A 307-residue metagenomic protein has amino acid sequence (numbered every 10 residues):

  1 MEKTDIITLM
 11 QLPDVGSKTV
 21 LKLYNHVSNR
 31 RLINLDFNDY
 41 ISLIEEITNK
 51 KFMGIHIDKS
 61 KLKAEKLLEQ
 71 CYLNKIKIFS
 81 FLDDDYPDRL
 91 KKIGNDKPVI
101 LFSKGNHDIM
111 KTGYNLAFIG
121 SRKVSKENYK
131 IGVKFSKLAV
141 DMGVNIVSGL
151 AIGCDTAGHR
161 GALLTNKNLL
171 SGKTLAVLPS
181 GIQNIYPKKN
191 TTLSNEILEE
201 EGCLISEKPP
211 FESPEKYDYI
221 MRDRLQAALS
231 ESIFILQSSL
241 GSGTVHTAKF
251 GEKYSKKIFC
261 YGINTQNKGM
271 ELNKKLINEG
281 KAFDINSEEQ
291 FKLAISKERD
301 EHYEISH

Functional and structural regions predicted by a protein language model:
M1-Y129: Short, positively charged patches
F81-H307: Glycine-biased, small-residue-rich flexible motifs in mid-sequence functional cores and linkers
